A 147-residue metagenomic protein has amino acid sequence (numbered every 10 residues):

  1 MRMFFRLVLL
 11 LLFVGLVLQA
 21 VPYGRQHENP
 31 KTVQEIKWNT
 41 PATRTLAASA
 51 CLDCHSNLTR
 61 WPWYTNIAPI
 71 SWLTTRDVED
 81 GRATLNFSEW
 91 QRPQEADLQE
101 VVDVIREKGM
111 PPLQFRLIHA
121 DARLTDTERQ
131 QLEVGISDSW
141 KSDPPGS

Functional and structural regions predicted by a protein language model:
R6-P22: Hydrophobic membrane-insertion alpha-helices, especially the h-region of bacterial N-terminal signal peptides
Q26-A47: Electrostatic cytochrome c docking/interface patches
A47-T59, M110, L132: The canonical Cys-X-X-Cys-His
L58-W63, D143-S147: Surface-exposed patches in mature extracellular/periplasmic domains of secreted proteins
W61-R76: Acidic helix-start/capping segments at beta-turn-to-alpha-helix junctions
W72-H119: Extracytoplasmic electron-transfer domains, predominantly the class I c-type cytochrome c fold
K108-G109, R116-G146: C-terminal capping alpha-helices of c-type cytochrome domains
